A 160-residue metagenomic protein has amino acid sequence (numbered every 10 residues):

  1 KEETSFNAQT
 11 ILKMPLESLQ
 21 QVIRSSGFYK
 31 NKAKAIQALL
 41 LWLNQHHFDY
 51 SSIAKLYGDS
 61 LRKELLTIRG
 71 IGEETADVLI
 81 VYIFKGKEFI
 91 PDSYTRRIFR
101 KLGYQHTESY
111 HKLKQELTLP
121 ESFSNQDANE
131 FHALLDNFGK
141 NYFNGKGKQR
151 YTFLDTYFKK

Functional and structural regions predicted by a protein language model:
K1-K160: Catalytic cores of DNA base-excision repair glycosylases
